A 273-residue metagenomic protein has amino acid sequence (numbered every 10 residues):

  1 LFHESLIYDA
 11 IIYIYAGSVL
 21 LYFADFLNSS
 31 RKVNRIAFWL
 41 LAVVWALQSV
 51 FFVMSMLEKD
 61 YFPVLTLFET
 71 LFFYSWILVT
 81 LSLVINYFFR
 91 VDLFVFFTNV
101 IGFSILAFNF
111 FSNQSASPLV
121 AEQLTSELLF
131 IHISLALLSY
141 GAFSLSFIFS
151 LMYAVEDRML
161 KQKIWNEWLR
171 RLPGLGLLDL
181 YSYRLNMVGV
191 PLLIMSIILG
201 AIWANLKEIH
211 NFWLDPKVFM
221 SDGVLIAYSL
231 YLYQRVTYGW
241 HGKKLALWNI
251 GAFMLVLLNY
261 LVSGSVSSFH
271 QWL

Functional and structural regions predicted by a protein language model:
E4-S117, L135-R158, L177-L206, W213-L273: Hydrophobic cores of alpha-helical transmembrane segments in multi-pass integral membrane proteins
S117-L129: Interhelical loops and loop-helix junctions of multi-pass membrane transporters/channels
L160-G176: Juxtamembrane inter-helical linkers in multi-pass membrane proteins
